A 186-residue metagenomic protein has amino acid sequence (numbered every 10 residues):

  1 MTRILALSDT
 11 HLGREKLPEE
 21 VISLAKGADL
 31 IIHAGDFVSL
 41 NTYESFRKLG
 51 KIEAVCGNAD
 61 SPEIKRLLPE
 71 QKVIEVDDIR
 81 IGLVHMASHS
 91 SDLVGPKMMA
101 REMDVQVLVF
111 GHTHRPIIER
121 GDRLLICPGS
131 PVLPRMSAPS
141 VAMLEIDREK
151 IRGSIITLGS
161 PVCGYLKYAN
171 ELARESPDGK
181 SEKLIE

Functional and structural regions predicted by a protein language model:
M1-I52, D60-P69, A138-S140, I146 (+2 more regions): N-terminal active-site segment of His-dependent metallophosphoesterases
M1-L5, V73-G82, R120-L125, I146-I155: Beta-strand-turn-beta hairpins that frame and shape the catalytic cleft of phosphate-ester-processing enzymes
A6-S8, L30-D36, E53-N58, L83-H85 (+2 more regions): Active-site neighborhood of phospho(di)ester-bond hydrolases with catalytic His/Asp-centered motifs
H11-K16, V38-T42, A59-K65, S88-V94 (+2 more regions): Active-site environment of divalent metal-dependent phosphoester hydrolases
P18-L24, E75, P96-R101: Short amphipathic alpha-helix with an adjacent loop that forms part of the alpha/beta core around
E53, S91-S154: Conserved beta-sheet core of the metallophosphoesterase superfamily
E53-D92: Helix-adjacent hinge/juxtasegments
S154-Y165: Short, solvent-exposed aromatic-acidic interface loops
